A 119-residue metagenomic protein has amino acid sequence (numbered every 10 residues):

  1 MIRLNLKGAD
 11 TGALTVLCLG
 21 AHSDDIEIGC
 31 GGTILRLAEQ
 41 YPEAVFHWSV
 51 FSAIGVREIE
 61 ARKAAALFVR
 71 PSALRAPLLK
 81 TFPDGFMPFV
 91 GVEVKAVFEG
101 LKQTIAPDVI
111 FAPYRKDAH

Functional and structural regions predicted by a protein language model:
M1-S23, E27-H119: Active-site beta-strand->loop->alpha-helix modules in alpha/beta enzyme cores, enriched in Gly/His/Asp(Glu)
